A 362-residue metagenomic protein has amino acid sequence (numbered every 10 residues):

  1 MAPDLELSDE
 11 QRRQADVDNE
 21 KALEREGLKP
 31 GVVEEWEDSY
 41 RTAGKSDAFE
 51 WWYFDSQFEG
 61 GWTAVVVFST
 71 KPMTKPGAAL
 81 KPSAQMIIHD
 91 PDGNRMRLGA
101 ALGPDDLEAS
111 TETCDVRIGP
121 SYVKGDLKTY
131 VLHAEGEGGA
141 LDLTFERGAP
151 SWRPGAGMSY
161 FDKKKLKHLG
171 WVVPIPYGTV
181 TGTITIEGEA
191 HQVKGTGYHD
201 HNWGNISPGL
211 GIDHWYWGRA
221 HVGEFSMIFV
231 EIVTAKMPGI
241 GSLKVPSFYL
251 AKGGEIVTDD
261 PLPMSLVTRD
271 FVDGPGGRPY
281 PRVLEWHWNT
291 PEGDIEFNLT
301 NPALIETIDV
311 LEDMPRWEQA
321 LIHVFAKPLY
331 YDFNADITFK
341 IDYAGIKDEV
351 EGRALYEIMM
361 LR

Functional and structural regions predicted by a protein language model:
M1-R362: Structured soluble/peripheral alpha/beta segments that form catalytic or ligand/cofactor-binding pockets
